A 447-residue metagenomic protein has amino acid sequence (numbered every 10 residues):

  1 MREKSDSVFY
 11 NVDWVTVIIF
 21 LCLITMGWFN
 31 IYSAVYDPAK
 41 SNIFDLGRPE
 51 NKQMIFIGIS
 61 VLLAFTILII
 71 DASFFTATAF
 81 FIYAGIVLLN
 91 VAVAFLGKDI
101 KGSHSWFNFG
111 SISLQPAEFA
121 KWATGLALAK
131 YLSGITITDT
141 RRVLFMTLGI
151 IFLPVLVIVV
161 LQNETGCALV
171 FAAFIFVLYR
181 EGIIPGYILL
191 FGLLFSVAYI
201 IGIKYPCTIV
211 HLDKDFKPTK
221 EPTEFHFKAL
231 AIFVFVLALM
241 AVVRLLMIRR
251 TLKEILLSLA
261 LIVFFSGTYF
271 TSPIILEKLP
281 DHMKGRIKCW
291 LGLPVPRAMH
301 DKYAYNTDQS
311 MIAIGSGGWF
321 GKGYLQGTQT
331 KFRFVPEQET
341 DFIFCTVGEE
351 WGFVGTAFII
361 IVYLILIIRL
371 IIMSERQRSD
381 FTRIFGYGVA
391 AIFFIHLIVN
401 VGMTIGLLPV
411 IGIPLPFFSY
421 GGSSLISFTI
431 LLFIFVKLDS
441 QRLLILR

Functional and structural regions predicted by a protein language model:
M1-K4, V399-R447: A juxtamembrane structural motif centered on a specific transmembrane helix
K4-F20, E50: N-terminal membrane topogenic signal
S5, L96, S103, G110 (+5 more regions): Glycine-rich, flexible loop/turn motifs
I19-L21, T25-F29, S33, I43-K302 (+3 more regions): Hydrophobic alpha-helical transmembrane segments of multi-pass inner membrane proteins, especially in bacterial systems
P38-K40: N-terminal leader/presequence-like segments
L89, G327-T328, G421-S423: Short linear loop/turn motifs
G110-A120, L161-Q162, G318, K322 (+1 more regions): Glycine/serine-rich anion-binding loops at beta->alpha junctions that coordinate negatively charged ligand groups
C289-T340, W351-G355: TM-adjacent membrane-interface loops and short helices in multi-pass inner/ER membrane proteins
